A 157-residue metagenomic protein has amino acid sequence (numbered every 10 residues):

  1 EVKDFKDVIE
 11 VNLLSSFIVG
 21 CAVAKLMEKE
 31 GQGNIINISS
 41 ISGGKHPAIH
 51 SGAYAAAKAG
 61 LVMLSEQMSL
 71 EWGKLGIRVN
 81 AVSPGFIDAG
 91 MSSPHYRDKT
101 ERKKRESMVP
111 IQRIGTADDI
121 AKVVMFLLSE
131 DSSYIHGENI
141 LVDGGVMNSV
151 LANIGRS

Functional and structural regions predicted by a protein language model:
E1-I9, R105: Substrate-binding pocket helix/loop in short-chain dehydrogenase/reductase
G20, A57, S65: Active-site helix of classical SDR
K25, L70-K74, S133: Alpha-helical segment proximal to the catalytic Tyr-Lys
S40: Residue(s) in the substrate-gating loop at a strand-loop-helix junction that position the organic substrate next
H46-A55, Q67, I154: Active-site loop-to-helix junction immediately N-terminal to the catalytic Tyr of the SDR YXXXK motif in Rossmann-fold
V109-I120: A conserved structural motif in NAD(P)-dependent oxidoreductases
M125, H136-S157: Short C-terminal tail/terminal secondary-structure segment of NAD(P)H-dependent dehydrogenase/reductase domains
